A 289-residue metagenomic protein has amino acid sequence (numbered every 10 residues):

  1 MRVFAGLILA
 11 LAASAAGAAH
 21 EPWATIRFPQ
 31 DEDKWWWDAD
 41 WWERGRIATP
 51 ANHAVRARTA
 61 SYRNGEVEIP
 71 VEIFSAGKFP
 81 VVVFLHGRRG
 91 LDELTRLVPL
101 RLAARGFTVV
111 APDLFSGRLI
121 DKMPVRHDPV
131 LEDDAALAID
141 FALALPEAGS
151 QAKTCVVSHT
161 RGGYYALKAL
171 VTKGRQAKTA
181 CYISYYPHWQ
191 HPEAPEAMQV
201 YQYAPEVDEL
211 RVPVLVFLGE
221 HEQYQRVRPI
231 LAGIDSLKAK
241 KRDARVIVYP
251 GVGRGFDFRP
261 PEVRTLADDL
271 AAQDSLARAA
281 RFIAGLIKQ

Functional and structural regions predicted by a protein language model:
W23-A76: N-terminal cap/lid segment of alpha/beta-hydrolase-fold proteins
F79-G87: Short beta-strand element of the alpha/beta-hydrolase
G90-P99, R228-P229: The serine-hydrolase catalytic nucleophile loop
A103-L119: Conserved alpha/beta-hydrolase
R126-P146: Alpha/beta-hydrolase active-site loop
A148-T160: Alpha/beta-hydrolase fold nucleophile elbow
W189-R245: The feature captures the conserved acid-bearing segment of alpha/beta-hydrolase catalytic domains
D243-Q289: C-terminal catalytic histidine-bearing segment of alpha/beta-hydrolase fold enzymes
